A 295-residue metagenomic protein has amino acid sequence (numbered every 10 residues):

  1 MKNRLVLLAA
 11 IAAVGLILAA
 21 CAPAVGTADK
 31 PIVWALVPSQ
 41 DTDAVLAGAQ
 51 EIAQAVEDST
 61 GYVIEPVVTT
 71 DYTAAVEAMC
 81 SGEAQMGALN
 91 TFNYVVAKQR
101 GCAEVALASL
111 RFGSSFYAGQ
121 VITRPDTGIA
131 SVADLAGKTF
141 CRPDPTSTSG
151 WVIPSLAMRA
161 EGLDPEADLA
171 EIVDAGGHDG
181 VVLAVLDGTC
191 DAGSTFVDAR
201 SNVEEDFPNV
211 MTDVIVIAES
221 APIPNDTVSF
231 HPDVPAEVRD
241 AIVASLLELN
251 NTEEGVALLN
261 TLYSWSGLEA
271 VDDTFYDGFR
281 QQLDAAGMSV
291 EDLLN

Functional and structural regions predicted by a protein language model:
M1-A9: Bacterial N-terminal signal peptides that target proteins for export
I17-A20: C-terminal motif of bacterial Sec signal peptides marking the signal peptidase cleavage site
A22-A24: Bacterial signal peptide processing site
D29-S59, T69, F92, S115-L183 (+2 more regions): Bilobed "Venus flytrap"/periplasmic-binding protein-like clamshell domains and structurally analogous long
P31-L36, Q40-E51, I223, S229-F230 (+1 more regions): An extracytoplasmic/periplasmic, membrane-proximal ligand-sensing/linker region
V67-A103, G180-V181, R200-E205: Pocket-flanking alpha-helical
M79-C80, L135, V185-L186, V228 (+1 more regions): Hydrophobic residues within well-ordered alpha-helices
A97-S109, P165, V203-I217: Ligand-binding "clamshell"
